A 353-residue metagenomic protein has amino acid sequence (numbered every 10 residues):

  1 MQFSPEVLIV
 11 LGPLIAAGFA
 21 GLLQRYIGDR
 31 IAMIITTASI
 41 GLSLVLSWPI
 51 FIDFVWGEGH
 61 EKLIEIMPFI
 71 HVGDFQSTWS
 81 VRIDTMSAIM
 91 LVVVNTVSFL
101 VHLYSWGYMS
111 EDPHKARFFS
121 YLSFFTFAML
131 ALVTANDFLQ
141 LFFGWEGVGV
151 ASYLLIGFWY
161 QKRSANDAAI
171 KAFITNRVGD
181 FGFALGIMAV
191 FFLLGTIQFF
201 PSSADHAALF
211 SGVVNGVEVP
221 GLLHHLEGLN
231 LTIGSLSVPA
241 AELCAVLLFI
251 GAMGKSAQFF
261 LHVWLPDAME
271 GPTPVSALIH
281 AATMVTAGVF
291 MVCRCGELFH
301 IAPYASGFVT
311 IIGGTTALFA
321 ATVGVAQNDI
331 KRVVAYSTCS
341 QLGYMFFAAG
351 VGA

Functional and structural regions predicted by a protein language model:
M1-F3, M67-I89, L226-A245: Short aromatic-rich membrane-water interface segments that cap or initiate transmembrane helices in multi-pass membrane
S4-P5, I31: N-terminal membrane topogenic signal
E6-P13, T36-L46, S87-V94, L122-F125 (+3 more regions): Hydrophobic alpha-helical transmembrane segments of polytopic
V10-R25, F99-L100, M253, A257 (+1 more regions): N-terminal signal-anchor/start-transfer transmembrane helix
A16, A20, S43-L46, M129 (+2 more regions): Alpha-helical transmembrane segments of multipass membrane proteins
G18-I64: Hydrophobic alpha-helical membrane-insertion signals
E58-A128, F290: Hydrophobic alpha-helical transmembrane segments in multi-pass integral membrane proteins
L100-G144, V150-A353: Hydrophobic transmembrane alpha-helices and their helix-loop junctions in integral membrane proteins
